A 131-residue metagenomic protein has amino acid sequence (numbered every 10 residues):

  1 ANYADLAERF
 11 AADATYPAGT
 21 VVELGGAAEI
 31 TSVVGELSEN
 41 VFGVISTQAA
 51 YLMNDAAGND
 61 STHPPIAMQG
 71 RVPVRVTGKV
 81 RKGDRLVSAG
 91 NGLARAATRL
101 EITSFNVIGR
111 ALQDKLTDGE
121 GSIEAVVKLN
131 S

Functional and structural regions predicted by a protein language model:
A1-S131: Extracellular receptor-binding modules and their adjoining Ser/Thr/Gly/Asp/Asn-rich linkers
